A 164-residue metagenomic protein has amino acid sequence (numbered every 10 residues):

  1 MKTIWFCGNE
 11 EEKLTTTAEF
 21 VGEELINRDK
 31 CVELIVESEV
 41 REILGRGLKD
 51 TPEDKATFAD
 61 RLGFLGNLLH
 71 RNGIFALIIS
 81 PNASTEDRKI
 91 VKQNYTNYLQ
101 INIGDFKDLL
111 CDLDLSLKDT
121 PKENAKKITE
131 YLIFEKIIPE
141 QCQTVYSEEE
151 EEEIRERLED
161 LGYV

Functional and structural regions predicted by a protein language model:
M1-W5, C31-E33, F75-L77: Residue-level preference for the first positions of well-ordered beta-strands
T3, L34, Y98-N102, D112-S116: Conserved beta-strand scaffold positions in the cores of enzyme catalytic domains, especially in NTP/NDP-utilizing
T3-V21: Glycine-rich phosphate-binding P-loop
G8-N9, S80-N82, G104-D105, L117-D119: Structural motif
T15-G63: Conserved substrate/cofactor phosphate-moiety recognition/catalytic segment in nucleotide-dependent phosphotransferases
G22-E24, D108-V164: NTP-dependent small-molecule kinase module
L48, Y95-Y98, D108-L113: Structural recognition of alpha->loop->beta junctions
P52-G104: Glycine-rich phosphate-binding loop used to anchor ATP phosphates in small-molecule kinases, encompassing both
